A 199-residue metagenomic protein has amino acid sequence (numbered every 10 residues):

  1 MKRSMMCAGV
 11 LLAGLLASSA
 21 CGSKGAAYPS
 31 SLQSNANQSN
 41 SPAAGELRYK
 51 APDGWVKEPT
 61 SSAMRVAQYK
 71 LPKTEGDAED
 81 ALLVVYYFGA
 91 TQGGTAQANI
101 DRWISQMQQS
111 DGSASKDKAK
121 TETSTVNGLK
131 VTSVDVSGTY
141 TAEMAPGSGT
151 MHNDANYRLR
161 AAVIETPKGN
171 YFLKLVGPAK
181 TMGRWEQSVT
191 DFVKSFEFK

Functional and structural regions predicted by a protein language model:
M1-G9: Bacterial N-terminal signal peptides that target proteins for export
A17-A20: C-terminal motif of bacterial Sec signal peptides marking the signal peptidase cleavage site
G22-K24: Bacterial signal peptide processing site
A26-K70, D101, S115, K199: N-terminal "mature-domain start" segment
A51-Q109: Secretory pathway targeting signatures of secreted, lumenal, and periplasmic proteins
W55, P167-K199: Surface-exposed amphipathic alpha-helical segments
M64, I100-I164: Signature of long, low-cysteine stretches enriched in small and polar/charged residues
V84-G93, K120-T121, L175-G183: Second-shell loop/turn segments in exported
